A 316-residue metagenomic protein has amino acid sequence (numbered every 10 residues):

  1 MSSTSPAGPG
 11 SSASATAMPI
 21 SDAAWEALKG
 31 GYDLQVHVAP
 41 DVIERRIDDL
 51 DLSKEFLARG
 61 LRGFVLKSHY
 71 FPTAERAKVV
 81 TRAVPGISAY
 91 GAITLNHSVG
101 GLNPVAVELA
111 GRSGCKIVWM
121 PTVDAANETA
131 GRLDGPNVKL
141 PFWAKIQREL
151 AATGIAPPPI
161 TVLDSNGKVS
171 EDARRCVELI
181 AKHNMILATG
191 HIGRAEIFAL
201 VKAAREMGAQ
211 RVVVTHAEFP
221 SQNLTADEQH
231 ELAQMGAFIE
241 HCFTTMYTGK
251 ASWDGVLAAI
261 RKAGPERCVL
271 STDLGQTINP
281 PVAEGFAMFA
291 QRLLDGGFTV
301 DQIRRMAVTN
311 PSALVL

Functional and structural regions predicted by a protein language model:
S3-G86: An N-terminally biased module of ancient metal coordination in phosphate/nucleic-acid-related enzymes
S5-P6, F286-L316: Mid-to-C-terminal alpha-helical segments outside catalytic/metal-binding sites
T16-A23, D49-K54, A74-V80, P104-G114 (+6 more regions): Histidine/acidic residue-rich metal-binding segments in metalloenzymes
D33, H37, D51-A74, I87-N96 (+4 more regions): Divalent metal-dependent hydrolysis catalytic cores, especially in the metallo-beta-lactamase
L34-I47, Y90-G101, V162-K168, G190: Active-site mouth loops of central-metabolism enzymes
A39-D41, F71-E75, N96-V99, A125-E128 (+4 more regions): Active-site environment of divalent metal-dependent phosphoester hydrolases
G236-T248: His/Asp/Glu-enriched short active-site or ligand-binding loop at hydrolase and phosphoryl-transfer sites
C242, P265-V282: Short acidic/histidine-rich active-site segments
